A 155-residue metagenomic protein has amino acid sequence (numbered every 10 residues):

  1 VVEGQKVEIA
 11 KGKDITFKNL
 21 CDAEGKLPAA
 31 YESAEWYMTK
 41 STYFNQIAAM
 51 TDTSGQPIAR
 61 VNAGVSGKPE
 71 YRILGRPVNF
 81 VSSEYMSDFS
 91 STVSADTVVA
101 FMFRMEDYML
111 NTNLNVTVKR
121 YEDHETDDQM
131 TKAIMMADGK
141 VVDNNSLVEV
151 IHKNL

Functional and structural regions predicted by a protein language model:
V1-L155: Structured, hydrophobic secondary-structure cores that serve as assembly/anchoring elements
